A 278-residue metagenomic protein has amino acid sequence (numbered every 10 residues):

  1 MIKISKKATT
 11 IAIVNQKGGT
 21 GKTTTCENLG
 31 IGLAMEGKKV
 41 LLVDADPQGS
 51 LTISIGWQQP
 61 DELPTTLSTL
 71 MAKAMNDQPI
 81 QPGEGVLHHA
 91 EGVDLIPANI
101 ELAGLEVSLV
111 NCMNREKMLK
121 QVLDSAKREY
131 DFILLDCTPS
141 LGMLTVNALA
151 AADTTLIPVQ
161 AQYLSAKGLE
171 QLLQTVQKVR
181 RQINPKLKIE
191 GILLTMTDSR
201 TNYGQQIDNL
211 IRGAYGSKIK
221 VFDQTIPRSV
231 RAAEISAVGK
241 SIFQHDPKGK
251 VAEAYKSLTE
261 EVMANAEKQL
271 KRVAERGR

Functional and structural regions predicted by a protein language model:
M1-R278: P-loop NTP-binding core
